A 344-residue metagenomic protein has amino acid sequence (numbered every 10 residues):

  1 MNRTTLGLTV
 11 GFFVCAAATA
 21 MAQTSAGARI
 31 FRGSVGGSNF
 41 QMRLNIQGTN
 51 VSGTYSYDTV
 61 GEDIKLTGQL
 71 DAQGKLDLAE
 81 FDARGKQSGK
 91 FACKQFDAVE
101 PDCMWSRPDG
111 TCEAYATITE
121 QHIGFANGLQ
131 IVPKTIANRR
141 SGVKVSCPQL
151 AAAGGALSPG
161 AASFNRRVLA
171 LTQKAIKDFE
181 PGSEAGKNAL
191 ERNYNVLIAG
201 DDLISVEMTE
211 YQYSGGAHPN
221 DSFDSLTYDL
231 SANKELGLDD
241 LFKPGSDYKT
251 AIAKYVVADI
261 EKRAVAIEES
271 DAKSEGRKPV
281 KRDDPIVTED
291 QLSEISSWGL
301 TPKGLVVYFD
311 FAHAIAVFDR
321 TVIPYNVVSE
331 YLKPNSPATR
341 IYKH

Functional and structural regions predicted by a protein language model:
M1-V10: Bacterial N-terminal signal peptides that target proteins for export
T9-A17: Bacterial N-terminal signal peptides
A18-A22: Sec/Tat signal peptide C-region and signal peptidase I cleavage site
Q23-Q47, T54-T67, Q73-H344: Compositionally biased intrinsically disordered regions enriched in Thr/Gly
